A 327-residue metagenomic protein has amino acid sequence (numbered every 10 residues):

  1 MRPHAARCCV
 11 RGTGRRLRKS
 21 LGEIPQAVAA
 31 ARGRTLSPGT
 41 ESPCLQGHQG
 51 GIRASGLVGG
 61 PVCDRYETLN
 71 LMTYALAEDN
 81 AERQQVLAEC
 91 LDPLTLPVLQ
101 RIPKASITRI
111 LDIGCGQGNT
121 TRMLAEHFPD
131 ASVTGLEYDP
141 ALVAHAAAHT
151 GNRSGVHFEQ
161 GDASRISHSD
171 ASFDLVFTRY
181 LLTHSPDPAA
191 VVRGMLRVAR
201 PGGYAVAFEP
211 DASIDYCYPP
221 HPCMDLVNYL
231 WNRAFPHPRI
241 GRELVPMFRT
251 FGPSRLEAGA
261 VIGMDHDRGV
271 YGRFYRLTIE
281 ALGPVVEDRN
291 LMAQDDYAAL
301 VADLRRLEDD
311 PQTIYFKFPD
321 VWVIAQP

Functional and structural regions predicted by a protein language model:
N70-N80, E257-Y315: C-terminal helical/coil "lid" or tail adjacent to the Rossmann-like core of SAM-dependent
A88, V206-V270, V285: Conserved catalytic/acceptor-binding region of the Class I
E89-S106, M123: Conserved alpha-helix/loop element of class I SAM-dependent methyltransferases that forms part of the SAM/SAH-binding
R109-L111, Q117-R165: Class I SAM-dependent methyltransferase SAM/SAH-binding core
S164-L175: A short acidic, Gly/Pro-enriched loop at the edge of an enzyme's catalytic core that lines a small-molecule cofactor
D174-D187: A short SAM/SAH-binding and catalytic strip from SAM-dependent methyltransferases
A189-P201: A short glycine-rich, Lys/Arg-flanked "PGG" loop and its adjoining helix->strand segment in the class I
F251-S254, D320-P327: Core SAM-dependent methyltransferase catalytic element
